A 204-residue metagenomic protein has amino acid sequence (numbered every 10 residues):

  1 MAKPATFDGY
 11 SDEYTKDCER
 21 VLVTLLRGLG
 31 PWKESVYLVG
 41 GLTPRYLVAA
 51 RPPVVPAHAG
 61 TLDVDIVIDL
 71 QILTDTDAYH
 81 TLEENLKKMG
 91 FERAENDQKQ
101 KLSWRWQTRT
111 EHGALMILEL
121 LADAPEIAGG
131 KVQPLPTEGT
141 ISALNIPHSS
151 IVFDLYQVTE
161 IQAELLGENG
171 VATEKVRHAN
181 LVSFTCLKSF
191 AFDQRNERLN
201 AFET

Functional and structural regions predicted by a protein language model:
M1-T204: Compositionally biased terminal segments of proteins
